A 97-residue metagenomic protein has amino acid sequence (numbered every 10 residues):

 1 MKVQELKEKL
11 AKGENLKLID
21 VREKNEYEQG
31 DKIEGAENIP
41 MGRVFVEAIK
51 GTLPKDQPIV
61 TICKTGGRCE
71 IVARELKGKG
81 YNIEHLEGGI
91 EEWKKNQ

Functional and structural regions predicted by a protein language model:
M1-L16, K24-P58, K64-Q97: Rhodanese-like catalytic fold shared by cysteine-dependent sulfurtransferases and DSP/PTP-type phosphatases
